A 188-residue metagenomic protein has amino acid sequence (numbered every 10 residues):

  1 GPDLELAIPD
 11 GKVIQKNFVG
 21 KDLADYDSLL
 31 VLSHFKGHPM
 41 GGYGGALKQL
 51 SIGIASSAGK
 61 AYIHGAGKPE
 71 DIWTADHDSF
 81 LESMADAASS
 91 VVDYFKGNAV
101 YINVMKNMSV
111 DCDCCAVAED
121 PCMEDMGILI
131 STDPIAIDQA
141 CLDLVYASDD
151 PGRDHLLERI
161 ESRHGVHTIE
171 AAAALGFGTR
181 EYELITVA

Functional and structural regions predicted by a protein language model:
G1-A188: Extended, low-polarity segments enriched in aliphatic/aromatic residues
